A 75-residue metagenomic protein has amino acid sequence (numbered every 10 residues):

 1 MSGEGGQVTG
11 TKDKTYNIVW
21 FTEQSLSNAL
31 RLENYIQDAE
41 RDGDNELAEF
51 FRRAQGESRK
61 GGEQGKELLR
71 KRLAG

Functional and structural regions predicted by a protein language model:
M1-G75: Iron-associated oxidoreductase/ferritin-like identity signal
